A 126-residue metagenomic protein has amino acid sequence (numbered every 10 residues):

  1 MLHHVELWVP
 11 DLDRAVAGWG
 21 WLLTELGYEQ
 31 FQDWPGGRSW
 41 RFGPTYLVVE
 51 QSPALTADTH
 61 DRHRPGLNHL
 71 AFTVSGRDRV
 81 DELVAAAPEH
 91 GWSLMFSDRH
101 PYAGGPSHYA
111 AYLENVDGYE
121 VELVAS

Functional and structural regions predicted by a protein language model:
M1-H3: Extreme N-terminal starter segment of soluble prokaryotic enzymes
W8-Q51: Core segments of cupin and vicinal oxygen chelate
V9-R14, A71-D117: Vicinal oxygen chelate
W21-E25, E29-G37, S75-E82, E89 (+1 more regions): Hydrophobic/basic alpha-helical segments enriched in Actinobacteria
W34-G36, N68, Y109: Residue-level marker for the onset of beta-strands and adjacent loop->beta junctions in well-ordered domains
F42-S75, D81-E82: Long, continuous compositionally biased terminal/linker segments
G104-P106, L123-S126: Short beta->alpha transition motifs characteristic of CBS
E120: Glycine-rich acetyl-CoA-binding "A-motif" of GNAT/NAT acetyltransferases
